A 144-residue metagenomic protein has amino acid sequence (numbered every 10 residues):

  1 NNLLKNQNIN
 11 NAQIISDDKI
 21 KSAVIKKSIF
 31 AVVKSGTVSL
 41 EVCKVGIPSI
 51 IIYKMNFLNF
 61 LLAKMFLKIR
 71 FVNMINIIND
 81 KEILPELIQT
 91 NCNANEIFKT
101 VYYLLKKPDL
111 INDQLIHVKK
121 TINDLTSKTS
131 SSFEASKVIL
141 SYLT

Functional and structural regions predicted by a protein language model:
N1-T144: Nucleotide-activated sugar donor-binding and catalytic core shared by glycosyltransferases and related lipid-linked
